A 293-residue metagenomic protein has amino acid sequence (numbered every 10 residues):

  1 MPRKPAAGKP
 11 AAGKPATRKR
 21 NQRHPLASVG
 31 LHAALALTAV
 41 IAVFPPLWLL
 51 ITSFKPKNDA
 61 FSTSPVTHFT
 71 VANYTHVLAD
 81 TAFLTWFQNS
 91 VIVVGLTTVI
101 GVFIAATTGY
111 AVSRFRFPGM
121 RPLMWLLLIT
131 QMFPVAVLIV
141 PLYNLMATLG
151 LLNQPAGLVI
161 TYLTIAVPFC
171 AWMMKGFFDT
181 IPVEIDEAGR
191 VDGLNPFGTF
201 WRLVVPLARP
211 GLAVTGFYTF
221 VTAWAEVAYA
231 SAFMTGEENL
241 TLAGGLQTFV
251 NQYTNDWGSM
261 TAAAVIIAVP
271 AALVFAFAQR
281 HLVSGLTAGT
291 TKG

Functional and structural regions predicted by a protein language model:
M1-P25: Short, Lys/Arg-rich, polar N-terminal cytosolic tail immediately upstream of the first transmembrane signal-anchor
S28-G293: A structural signal for multi-pass alpha-helical bundles of membrane permease subunits that mediate small-molecule
